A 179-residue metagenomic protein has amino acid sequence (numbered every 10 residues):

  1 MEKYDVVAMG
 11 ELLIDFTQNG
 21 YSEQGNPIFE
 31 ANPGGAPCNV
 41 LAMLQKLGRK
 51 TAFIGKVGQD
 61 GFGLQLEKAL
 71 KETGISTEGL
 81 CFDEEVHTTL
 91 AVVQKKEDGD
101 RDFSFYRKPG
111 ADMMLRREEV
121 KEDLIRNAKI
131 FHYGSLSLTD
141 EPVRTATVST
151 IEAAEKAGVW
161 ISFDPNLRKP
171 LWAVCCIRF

Functional and structural regions predicted by a protein language model:
M1-S76, L115: Glycine-rich phosphate/adenosyl-contacting loop at the front of the ribokinase-like
M1-V7, D100-F179: Ribokinase/PfkB-type carbohydrate-kinase core domain
L12-D15, N19, D98, A111 (+1 more regions): Active-site/binding-pocket entry motifs
D15-F16, E23, L41-M43, E97 (+3 more regions): Short, flexible segments with low predicted structural confidence
P27, K71, L90, V148-T150 (+1 more regions): Residue-level signature of transmembrane alpha-helix interfaces in integral membrane proteins
C38, C81, C175-C176: Generic recognition of cysteine residues
K50-S135: Conserved N-terminal subdomain of the carbohydrate kinase-like
